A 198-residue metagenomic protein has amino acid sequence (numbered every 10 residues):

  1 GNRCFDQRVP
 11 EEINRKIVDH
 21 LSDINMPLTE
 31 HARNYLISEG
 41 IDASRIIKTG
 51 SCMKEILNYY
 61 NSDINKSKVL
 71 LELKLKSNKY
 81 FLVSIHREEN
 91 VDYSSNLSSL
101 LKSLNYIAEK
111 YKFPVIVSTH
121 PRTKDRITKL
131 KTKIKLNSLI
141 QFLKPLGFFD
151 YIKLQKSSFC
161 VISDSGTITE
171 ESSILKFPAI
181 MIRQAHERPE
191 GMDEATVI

Functional and structural regions predicted by a protein language model:
G1-V9: A short, histidine- and acid-enriched strand-loop-helix "catalytic/donor-clamping" loop that lines the nucleotide-sugar
E12-I24: Membrane-proximal helix-turn-helix segments that form the acceptor-binding/catalytic region of lipid-linked
L21-N96: A nucleotide-sugar donor-handling region in carbohydrate enzymes
N25, L154-G191: A donor-sugar binding/catalytic signature common to diverse glycosyltransferases and related nucleotide-sugar
P27, I47-K48, Q141-K144, I198: Short acidic-hydrophobic, aromatic-tinged amphipathic segments that line or gate anion-handling sites
P27, K48, S118, I162-S163: Short beta-strand scaffold positions
I64-S157: Donor-nucleotide binding loops and adjacent catalytic segments primarily of GT-B fold Leloir glycosyltransferases
M192-V197: Acidic, glycine-centered active-site loop in nucleotide-sugar glycosyltransferases
